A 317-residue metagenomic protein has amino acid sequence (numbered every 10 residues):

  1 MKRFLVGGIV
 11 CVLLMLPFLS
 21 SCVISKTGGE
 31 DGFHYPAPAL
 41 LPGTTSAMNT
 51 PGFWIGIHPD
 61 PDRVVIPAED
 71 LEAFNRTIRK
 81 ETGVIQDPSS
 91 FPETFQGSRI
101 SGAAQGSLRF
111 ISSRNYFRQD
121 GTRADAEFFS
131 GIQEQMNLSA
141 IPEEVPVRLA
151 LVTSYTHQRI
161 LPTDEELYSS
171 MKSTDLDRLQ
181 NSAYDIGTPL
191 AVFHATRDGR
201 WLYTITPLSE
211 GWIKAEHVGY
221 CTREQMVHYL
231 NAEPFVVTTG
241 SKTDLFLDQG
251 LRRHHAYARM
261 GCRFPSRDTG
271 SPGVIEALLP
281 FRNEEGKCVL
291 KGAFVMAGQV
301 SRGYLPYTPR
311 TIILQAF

Functional and structural regions predicted by a protein language model:
M1-I9: Bacterial N-terminal signal peptides that target proteins for export
I9-F18: Bacterial N-terminal signal peptides
G28-R159, E165, D175, I205-T243 (+2 more regions): Boundary regions of SH3-family modules and the immediately adjacent low-complexity/disordered segments in eukaryotic
E81-G83, P92, Q105, S173-T196 (+1 more regions): Conserved beta-strand/loop element in small beta-rich adapter and peptidoglycan-binding domains
W201-Y203: Cys/His-rich short segments
Q315-F317: Secondary-structure boundary elements
